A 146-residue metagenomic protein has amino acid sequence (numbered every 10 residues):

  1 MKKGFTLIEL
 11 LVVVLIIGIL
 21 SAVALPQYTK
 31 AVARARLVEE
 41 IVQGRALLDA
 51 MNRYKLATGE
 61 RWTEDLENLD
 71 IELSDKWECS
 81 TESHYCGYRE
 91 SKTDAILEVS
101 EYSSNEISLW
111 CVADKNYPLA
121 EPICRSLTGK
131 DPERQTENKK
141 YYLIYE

Functional and structural regions predicted by a protein language model:
M1-Q27, A31-V32: N-terminal single-pass transmembrane signal-anchor helix
I8, I16, P26, L48-D49 (+4 more regions): Compositionally biased amphipathic helical and low-complexity segments enriched in hydrophobic
A22, P26-L69: Conserved hydrophobic/amphipathic alpha-helical signal-anchor segments
T58-E146: Periplasmic/extracellular, small/polar-rich flexible segments of pilin-like filament-forming proteins
